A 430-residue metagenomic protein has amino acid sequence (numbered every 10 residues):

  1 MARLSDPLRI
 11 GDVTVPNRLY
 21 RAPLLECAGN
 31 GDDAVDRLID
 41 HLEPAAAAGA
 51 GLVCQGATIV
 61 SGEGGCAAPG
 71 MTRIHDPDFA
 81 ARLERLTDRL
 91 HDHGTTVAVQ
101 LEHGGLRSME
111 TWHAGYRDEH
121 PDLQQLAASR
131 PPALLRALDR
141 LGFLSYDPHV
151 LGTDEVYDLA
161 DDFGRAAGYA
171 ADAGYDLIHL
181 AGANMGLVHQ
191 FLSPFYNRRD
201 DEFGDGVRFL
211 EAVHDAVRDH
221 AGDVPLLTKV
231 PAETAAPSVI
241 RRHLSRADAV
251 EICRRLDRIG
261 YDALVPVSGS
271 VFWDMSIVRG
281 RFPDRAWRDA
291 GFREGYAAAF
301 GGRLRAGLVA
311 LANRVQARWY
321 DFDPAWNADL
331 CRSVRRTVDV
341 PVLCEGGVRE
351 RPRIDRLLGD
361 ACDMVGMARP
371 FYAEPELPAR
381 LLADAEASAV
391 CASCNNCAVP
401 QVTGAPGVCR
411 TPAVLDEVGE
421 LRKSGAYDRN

Functional and structural regions predicted by a protein language model:
M1-N430: Flavin-dependent oxidoreductase catalytic cores
